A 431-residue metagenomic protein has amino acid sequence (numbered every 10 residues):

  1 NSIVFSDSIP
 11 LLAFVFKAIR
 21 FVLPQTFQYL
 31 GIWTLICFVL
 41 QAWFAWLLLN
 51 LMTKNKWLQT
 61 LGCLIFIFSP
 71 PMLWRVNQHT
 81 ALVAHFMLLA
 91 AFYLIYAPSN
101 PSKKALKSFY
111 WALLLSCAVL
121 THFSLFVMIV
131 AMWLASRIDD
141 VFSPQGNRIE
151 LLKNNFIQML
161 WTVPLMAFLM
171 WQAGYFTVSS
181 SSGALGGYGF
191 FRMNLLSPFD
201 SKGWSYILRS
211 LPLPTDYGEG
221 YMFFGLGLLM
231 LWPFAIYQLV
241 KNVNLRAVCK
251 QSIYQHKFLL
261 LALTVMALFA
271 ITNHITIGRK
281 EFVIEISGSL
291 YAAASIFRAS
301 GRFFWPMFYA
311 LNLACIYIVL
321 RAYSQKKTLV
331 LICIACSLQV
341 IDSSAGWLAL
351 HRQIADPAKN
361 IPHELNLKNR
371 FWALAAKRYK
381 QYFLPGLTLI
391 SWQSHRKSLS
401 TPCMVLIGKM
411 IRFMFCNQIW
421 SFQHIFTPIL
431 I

Functional and structural regions predicted by a protein language model:
N1-L40, S69-P70, H79, S201-W204: Membrane-interface coil-to-helix junctions
F16-R20, W33-F44, A84-M87, L228 (+1 more regions): Transmembrane alpha-helices of multi-pass, membrane-embedded glycan-processing enzymes that use lipid-linked
L35, V39-L51, W57-S99, L106-D140 (+2 more regions): Membrane-embedded helix bundles of polyisoprenyl
T60-Q78, F168-V178, L195-Y206, L260-I296 (+1 more regions): Membrane-interface helix-loop junctions at the exits of transmembrane helices
L114, G146-A173, L185-F190, H256-V265: Hydrophobic alpha-helical membrane-interfacial segments at the cytosolic entry of transmembrane helices
L134, L160, T264, V319-W347: Signature aromatic-anchored transmembrane alpha helix within multi-pass, membrane-resident enzymes that catalyze glycan
P144-F156, P233-F282: Membrane-interface helix-loop-helix junctions at transmembrane boundaries of multi-pass membrane enzymes, predominantly
P164-L239: Periplasmic/ER-lumenal interhelical loops and adjacent helix-loop junctions in multi-pass membrane proteins
